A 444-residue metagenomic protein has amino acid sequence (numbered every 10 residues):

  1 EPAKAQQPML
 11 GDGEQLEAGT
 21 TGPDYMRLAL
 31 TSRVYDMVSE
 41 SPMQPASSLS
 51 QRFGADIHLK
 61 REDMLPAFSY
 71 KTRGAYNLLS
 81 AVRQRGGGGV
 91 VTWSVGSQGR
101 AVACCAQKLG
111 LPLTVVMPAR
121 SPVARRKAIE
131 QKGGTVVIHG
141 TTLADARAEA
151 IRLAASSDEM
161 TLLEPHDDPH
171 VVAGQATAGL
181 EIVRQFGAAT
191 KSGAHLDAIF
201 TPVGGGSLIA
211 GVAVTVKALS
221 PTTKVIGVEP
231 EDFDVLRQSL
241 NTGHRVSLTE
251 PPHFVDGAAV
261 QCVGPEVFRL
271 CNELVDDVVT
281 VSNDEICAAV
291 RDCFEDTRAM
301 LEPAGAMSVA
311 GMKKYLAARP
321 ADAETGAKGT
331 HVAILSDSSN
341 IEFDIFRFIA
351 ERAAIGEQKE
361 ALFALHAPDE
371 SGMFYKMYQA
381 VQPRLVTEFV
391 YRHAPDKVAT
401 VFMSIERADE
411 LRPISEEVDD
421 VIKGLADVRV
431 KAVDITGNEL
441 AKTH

Functional and structural regions predicted by a protein language model:
E1-H444: PLP-dependent amino-acid enzyme catalytic core
